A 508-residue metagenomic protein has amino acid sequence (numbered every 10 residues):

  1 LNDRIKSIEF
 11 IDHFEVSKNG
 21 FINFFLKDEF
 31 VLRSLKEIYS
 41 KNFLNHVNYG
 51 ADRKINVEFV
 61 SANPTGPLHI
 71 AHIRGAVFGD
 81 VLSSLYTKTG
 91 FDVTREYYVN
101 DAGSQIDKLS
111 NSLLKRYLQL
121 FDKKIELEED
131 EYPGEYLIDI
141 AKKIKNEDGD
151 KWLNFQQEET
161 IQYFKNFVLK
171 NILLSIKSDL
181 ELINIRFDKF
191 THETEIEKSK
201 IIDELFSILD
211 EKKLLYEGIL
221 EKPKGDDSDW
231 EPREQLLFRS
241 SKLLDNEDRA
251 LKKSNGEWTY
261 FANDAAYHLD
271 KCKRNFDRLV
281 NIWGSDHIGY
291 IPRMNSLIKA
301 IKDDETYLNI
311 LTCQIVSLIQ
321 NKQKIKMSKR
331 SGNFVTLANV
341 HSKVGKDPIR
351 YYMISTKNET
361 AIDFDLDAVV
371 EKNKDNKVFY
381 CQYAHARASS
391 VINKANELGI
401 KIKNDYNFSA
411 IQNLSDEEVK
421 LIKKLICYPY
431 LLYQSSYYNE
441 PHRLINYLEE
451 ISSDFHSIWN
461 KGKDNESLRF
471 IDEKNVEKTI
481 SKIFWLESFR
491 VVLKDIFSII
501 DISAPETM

Functional and structural regions predicted by a protein language model:
L1-L32, Y39, H46-M508: Non-catalytic interaction-recognition regions
